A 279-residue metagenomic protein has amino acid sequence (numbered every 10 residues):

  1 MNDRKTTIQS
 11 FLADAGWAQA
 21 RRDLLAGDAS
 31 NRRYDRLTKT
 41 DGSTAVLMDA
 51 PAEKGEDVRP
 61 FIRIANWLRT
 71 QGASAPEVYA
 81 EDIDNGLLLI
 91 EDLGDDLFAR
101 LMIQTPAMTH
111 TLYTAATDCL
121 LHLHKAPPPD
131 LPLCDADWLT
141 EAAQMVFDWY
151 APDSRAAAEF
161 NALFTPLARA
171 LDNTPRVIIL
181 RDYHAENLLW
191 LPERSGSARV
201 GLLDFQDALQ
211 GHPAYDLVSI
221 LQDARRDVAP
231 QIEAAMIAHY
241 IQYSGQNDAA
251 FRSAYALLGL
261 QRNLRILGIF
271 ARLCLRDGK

Functional and structural regions predicted by a protein language model:
M1-W17: Juxta-kinase regulatory segment immediately upstream of eukaryotic protein kinase catalytic domains
R4, I8, P128-L180, P192-R194 (+1 more regions): An alpha-helical support segment within catalytic cores of ATP-dependent transferases
L12-A20, Q71-A73, L171, G245-D248: Short secondary-structure junctions
W17-D35: ATP-binding glycine-rich phosphate-binding loop
N31-T38, L47, P166-Y215, D227: Active-site acidic catalytic loop and adjacent metal/ATP-binding pocket of ATP-dependent phosphoryl transfer enzymes
R32-W138, A151-P152, N173: ATP-binding pocket architecture of kinase catalytic cores
Q144-Y150, P213-Q246, L260-G278: Active-site activation/catalytic loop segments of kinase-like enzymes and analogous catalytic loops in related
Q246-A256: Acidic, serine/threonine- and proline-rich low-complexity regulatory regions
